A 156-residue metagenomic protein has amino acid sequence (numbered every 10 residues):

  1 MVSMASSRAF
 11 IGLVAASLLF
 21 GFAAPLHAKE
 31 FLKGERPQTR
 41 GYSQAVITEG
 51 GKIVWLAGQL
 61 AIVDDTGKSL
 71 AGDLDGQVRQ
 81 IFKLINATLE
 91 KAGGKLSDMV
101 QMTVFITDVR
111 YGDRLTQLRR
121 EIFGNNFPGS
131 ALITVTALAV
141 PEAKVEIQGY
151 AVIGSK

Functional and structural regions predicted by a protein language model:
M1-S7: N-terminal secretory signal peptides that target proteins for export/translocation
A9-K83, A87-V100, I106-K156: N-terminal presequence-like segments and the immediate start of the first folded domain
